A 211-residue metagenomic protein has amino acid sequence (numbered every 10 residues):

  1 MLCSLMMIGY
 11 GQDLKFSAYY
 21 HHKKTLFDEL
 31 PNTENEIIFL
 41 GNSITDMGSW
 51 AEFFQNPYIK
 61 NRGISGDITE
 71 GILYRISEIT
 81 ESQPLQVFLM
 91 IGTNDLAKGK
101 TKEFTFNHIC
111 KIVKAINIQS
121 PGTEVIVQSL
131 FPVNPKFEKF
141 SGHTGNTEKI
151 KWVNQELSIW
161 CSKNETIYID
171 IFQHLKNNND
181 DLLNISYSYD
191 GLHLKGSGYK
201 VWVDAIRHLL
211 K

Functional and structural regions predicted by a protein language model:
M1-D13: Bacterial Sec-dependent N-terminal signal peptides
I8, L40, R62-S65, I91 (+2 more regions): Short glycine-rich loop/turn motifs that provide flexible caps or phosphate-binding loops at active sites
I8-Y10, S17, L30, S158-I159 (+1 more regions): Alpha-helical interaction segments
G9, A18-Y19, I167, G198: Intrinsically disordered, low-complexity N-terminal regions enriched in serine/proline/glycine with scattered basic
Y10-Q86, L182: Serine-esterase "nucleophile elbow" of acetyl-processing enzymes
E52-Y58, Y74-K211: Alpha-helical cap/lid subdomain in secreted, periplasmic, or secretory-pathway luminal O-acyl-processing enzymes
